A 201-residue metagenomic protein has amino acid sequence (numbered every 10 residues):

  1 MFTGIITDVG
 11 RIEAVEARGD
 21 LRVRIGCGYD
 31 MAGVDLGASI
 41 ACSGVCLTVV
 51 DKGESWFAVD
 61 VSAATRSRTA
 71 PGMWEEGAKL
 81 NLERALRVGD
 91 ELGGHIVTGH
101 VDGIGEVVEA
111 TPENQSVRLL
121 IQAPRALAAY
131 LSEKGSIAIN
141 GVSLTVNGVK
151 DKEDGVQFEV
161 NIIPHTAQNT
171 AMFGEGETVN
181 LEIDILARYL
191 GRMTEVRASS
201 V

Functional and structural regions predicted by a protein language model:
M1-V201: Conserved loop->alpha-helix
